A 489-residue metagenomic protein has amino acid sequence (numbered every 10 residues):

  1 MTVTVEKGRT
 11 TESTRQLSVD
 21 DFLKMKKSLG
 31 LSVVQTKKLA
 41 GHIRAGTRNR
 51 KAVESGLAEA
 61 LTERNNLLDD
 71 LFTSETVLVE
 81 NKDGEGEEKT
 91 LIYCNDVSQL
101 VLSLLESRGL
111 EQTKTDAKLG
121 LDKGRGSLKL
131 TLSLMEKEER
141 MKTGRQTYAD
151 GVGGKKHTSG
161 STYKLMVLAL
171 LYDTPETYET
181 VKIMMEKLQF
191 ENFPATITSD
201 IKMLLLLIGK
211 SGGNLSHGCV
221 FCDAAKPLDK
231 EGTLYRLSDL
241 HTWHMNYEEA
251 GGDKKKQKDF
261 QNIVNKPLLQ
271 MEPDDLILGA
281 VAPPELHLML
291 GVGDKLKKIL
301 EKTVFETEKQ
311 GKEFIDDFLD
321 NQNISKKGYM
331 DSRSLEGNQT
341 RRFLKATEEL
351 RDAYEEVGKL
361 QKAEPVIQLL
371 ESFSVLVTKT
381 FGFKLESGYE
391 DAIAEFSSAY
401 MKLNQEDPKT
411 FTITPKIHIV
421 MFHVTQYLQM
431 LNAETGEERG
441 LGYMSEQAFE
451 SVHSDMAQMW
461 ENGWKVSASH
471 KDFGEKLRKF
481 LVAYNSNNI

Functional and structural regions predicted by a protein language model:
M1-I489: A structural signal for the principal folded core domain
